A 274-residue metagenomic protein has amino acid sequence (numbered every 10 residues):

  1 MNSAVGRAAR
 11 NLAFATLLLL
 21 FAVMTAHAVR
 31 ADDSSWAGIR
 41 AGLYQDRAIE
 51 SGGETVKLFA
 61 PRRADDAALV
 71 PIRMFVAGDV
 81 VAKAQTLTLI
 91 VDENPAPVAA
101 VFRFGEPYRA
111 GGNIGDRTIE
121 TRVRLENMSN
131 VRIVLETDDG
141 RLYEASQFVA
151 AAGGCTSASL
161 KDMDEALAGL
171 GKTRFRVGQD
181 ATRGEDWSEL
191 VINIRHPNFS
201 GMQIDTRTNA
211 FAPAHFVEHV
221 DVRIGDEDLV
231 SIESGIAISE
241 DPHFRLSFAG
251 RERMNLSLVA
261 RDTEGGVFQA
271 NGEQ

Functional and structural regions predicted by a protein language model:
D33-S35, A152-V177: Low-complexity, Pro/Ser/Thr- and charge-rich linker/hinge segments at domain boundaries
A41-A67, E165-G184: N-terminal edge beta-strand
P71-G78, E189-R195, D205-R207: Short edge beta-strand/loop segments characteristic of extracellular beta-sandwich folds
T86-I90, H219-R223: Beta-strand signatures of extracellular beta-sandwich domains
P107-I119, I236-R245: Aromatic sugar-binding surface patches on proteins that engage polysaccharides or sugar-phosphate polymers
E126-N130, R251-N255: Extracellular Ig-like/FN3 beta-sandwich strand-entry sites
T137-E144, R261-Q269: Short acidic/polar inter-strand loop motif in beta-rich domains
F148-G154, E273-Q274: Short beta-strand edge segments in extracellular beta-sheet folds
